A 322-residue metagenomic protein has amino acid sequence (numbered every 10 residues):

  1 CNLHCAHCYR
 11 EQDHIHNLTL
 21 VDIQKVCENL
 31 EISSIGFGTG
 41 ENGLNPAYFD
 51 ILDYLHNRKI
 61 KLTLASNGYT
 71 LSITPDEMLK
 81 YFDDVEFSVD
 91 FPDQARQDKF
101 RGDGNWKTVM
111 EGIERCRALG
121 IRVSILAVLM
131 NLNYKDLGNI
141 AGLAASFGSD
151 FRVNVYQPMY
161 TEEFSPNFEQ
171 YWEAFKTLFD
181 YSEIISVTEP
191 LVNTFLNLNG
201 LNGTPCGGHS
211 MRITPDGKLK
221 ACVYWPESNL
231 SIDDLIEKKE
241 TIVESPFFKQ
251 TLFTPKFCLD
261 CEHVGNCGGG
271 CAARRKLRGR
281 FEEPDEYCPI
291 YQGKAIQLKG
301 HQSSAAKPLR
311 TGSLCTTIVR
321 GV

Functional and structural regions predicted by a protein language model:
C1-L18: Canonical Radical SAM [4Fe-4S] cluster-binding loop centered on the CxxxCxxC motif and its immediate flanking residues
Y9, E262, P289-Q292: Cys/His-coordinated zinc-binding microdomains
L20-T39, N45-E163: Radical SAM/AdoMet-radical enzyme domain recognition
N29-L44, D285-V322: Short Fe-S-cluster ligation motifs
E169-L198, C222-G269, A273, L277 (+2 more regions): C-terminal accessory region of radical SAM enzymes
T204-G208: Short, small/polar residue-rich loop motifs at catalytic or cofactor-binding pockets
I213-T214: Short, acidic, Ser/Thr-enriched surface-loop or helix-capping motifs
